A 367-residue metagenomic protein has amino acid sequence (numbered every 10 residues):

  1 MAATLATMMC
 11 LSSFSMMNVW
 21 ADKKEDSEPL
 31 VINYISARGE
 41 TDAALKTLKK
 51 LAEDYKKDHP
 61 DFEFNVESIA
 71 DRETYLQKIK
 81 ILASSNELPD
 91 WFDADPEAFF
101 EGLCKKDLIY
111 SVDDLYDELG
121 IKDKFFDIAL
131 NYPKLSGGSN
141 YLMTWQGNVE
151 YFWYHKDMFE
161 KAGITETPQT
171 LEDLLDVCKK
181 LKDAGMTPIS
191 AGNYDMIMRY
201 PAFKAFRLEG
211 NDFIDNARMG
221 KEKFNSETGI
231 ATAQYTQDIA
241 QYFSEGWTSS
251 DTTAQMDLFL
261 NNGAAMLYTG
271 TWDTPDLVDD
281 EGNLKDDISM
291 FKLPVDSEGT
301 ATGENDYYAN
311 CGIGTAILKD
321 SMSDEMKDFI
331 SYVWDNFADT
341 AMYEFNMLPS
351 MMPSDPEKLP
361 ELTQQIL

Functional and structural regions predicted by a protein language model:
A2-A6, L11-E101, K105-K106, L119-D123 (+5 more regions): Conserved N-terminal structural module of periplasmic/extracytoplasmic solute-binding proteins
L30, E53, K57-D58, E63 (+4 more regions): Extracytoplasmic/periplasmic substrate-recognition and gating elements
L82-A94, L108-Y110, G185-P188, N261-G270: Alpha-to-beta junction loops
D95-Y151, L175, Y200-A202, T228 (+1 more regions): Hinge/lid segment of periplasmic solute-binding proteins
S111-F125, E209-A231, D279-N283, K292-D306 (+1 more regions): Short, solvent-exposed loop/beta-turn-alpha elements that line the ligand-binding surface or hinge of extracytoplasmic
S136-W145, E150, L175-K221, A264: Extracytoplasmic/periplasmic solute-binding protein
C178-L181, R218-S249: Glycine-centered hinge/linker elements that transmit conformational signals in sensory and ligand-binding systems
F291-V295, M342-L367: Long, aromatic- and glycine/proline-rich binding clefts that accommodate carbohydrate-like moieties
